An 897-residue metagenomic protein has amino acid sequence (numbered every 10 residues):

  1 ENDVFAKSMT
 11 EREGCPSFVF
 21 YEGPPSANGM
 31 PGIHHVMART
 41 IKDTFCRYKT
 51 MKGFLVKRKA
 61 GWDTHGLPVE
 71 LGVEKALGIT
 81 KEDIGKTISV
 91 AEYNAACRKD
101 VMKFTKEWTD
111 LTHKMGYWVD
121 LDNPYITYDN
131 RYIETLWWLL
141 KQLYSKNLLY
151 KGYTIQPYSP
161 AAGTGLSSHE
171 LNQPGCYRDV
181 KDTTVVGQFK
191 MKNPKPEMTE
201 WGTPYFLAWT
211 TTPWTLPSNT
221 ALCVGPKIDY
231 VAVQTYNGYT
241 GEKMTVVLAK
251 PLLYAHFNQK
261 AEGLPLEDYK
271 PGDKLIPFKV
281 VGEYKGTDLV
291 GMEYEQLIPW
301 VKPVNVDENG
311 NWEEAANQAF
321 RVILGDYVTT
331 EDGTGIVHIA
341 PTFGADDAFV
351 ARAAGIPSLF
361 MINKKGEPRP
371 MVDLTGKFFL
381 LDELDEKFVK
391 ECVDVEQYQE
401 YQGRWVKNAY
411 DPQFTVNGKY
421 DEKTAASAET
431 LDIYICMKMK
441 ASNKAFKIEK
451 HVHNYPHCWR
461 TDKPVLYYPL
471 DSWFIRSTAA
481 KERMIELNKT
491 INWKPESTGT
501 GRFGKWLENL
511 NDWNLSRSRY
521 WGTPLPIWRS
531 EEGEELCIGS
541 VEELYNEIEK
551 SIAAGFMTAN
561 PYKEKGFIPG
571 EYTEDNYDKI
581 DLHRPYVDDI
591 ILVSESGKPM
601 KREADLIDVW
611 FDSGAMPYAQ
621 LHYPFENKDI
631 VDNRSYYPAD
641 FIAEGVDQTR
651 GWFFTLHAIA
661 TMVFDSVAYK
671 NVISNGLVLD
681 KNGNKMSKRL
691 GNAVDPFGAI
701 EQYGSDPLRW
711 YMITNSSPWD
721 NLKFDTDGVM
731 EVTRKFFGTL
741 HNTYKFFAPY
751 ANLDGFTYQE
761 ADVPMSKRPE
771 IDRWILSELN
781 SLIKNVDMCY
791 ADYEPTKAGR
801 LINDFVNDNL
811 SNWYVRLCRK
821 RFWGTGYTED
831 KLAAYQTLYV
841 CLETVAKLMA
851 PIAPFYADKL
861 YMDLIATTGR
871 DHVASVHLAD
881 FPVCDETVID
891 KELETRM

Functional and structural regions predicted by a protein language model:
E1-G241, A340-A345, V350-A353, F360-G376 (+10 more regions): N-terminal, positively charged nucleic-acid-binding surface of large information/translation enzymes
E1-Y21, L67, E74-G78, A95-L111 (+3 more regions): Conserved oxyanion/phosphate-binding beta-strand-loop segments in alpha/beta enzyme cores
D63, Q156, L166-R178, R529 (+2 more regions): Acidic, turn-prone loop/beta-hairpin segments
L111-H113, T135, W513, I713-N715 (+4 more regions): Core structural elements
D122, D129-Y177, D182, Q188-P194 (+5 more regions): Gly/Pro-rich turn-and-neighbor structural signature
I228, A232, Y236-K365, K377 (+1 more regions): Catalytic alpha/beta core of large soluble enzyme barrels
I339-T342, K598-V609, K628-N633, D640-E644 (+4 more regions): Conserved phosphate-binding loops in nucleotide/dinucleotide-binding enzymes
G366, H457-T461, G645, L677-N682 (+2 more regions): Catalytic adenosine-cofactor/nucleotide-binding cores of aminoacyl-tRNA synthetases and other
